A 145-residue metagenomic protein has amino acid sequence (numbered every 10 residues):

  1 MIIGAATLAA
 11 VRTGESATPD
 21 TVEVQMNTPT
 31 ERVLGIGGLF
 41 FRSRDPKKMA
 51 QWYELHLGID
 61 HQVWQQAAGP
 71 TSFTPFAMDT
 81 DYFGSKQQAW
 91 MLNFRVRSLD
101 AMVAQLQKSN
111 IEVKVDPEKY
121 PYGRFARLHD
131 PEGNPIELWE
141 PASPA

Functional and structural regions predicted by a protein language model:
M1-S16: N-terminal export signals
G4, F76-A77, R97: A structural detector for beta-sheet-dominated domains
T18-A50, A89-L92, A142-A145: N-terminal beta-strand motif that seeds the catalytic metal site of vicinal oxygen chelate
D20-T30, L57-W90, L128-A142: Conserved short beta-strand elements that form part of the metal-binding/catalytic scaffold of enzyme active sites
D45-K48, M91-P135: Vicinal oxygen chelate
Y53: Terminal peptide-recognition signature
T80, E118, Y122, S143: Residues that form or immediately flank small-molecule/cofactor binding pockets and catalytic motifs
